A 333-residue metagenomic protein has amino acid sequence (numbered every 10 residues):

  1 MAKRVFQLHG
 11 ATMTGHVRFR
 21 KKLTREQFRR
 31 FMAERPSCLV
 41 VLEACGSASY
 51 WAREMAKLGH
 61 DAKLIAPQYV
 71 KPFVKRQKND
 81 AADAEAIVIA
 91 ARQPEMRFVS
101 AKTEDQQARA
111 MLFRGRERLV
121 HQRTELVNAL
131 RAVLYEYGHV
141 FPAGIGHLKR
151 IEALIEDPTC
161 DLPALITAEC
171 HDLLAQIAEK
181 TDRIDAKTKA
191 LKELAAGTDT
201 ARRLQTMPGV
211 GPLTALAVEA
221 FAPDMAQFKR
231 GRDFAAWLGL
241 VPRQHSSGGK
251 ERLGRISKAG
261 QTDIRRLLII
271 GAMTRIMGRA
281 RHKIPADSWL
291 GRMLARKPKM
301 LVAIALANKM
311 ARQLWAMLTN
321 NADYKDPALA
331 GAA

Functional and structural regions predicted by a protein language model:
M1-A333: A detector of single, family-specific signature residues that are central to catalytic or substrate-handling motifs
